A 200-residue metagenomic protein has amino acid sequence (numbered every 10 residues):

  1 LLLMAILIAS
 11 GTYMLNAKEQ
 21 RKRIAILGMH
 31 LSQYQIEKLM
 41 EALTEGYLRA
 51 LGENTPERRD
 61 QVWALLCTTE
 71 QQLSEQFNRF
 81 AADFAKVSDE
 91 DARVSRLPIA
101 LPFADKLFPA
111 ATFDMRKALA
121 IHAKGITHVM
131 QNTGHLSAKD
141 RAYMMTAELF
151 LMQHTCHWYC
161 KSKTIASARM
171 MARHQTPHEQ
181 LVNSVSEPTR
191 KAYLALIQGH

Functional and structural regions predicted by a protein language model:
L1-M4: Feature marks short, highly hydrophobic, charge-poor N-terminal signal-anchor/signal peptide-like helices that anchor
G11-Y13: Alpha-helical transmembrane segments
L15-D89: N-terminal topogenic membrane-targeting module
E37-T55, A123-G134, F150-H157: Regular secondary-structure segments
R58-C67, S88-F103, S167-Q180: Charge-rich, acidic-biased intrinsically disordered regions
R59, A123, T189-R190: Short amphipathic alpha-helical segments that mediate assembly, nucleic-acid/protein binding, or membrane association
E70-Q153: Interfacial alpha-helical end/capping and short helix-turn segments at domain and membrane boundaries
S137-H200: Glycine-rich, aromatic-bearing surface loops/beta-hairpins
